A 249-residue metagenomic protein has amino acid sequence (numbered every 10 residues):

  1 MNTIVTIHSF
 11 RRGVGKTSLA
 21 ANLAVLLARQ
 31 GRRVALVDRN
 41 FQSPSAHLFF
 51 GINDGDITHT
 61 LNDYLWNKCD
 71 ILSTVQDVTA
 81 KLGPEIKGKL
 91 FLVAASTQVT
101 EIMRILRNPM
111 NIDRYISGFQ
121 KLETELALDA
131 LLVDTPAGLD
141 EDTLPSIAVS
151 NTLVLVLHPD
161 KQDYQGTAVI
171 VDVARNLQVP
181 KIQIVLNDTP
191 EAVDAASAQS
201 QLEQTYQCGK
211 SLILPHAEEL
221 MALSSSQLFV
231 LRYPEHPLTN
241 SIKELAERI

Functional and structural regions predicted by a protein language model:
N2-Q42: Walker A/P-loop phosphate-binding motif and the immediately C-terminal alpha-helix
R29, D113-I213, M221-A222: Conserved catalytic-core segment of NTP-binding enzymes
V34, Q42-L92: Phosphate-binding loop that captures ATP/GTP phosphates
Q42, Q98, Q162: Conserved Rossmann-like nucleotide-cofactor binding loop
I52-D56, V173-A174, S200-E203, F229-R232: Short, hinge-like loop/turn segments at secondary-structure boundaries
L72, K81-L82, I86, L92-T135: Cytosolic-facing regulatory segments adjacent to core modules
S224-S241: C-terminal boundary of histidine-terminating zinc-finger modules
S241-I249: C-terminal alpha-helix
